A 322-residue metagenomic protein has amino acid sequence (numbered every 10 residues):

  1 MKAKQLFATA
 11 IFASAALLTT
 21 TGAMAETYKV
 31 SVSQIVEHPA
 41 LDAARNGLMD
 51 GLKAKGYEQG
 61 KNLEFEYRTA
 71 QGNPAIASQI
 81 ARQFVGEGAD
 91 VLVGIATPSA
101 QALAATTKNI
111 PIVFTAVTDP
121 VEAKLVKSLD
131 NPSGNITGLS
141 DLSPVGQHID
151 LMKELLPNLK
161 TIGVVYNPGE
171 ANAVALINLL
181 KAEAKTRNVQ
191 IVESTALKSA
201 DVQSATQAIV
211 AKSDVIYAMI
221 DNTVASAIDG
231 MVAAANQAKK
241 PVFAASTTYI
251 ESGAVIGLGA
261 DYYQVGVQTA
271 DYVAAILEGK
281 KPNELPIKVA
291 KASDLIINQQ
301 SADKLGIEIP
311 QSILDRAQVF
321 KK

Functional and structural regions predicted by a protein language model:
K2-A8, M24-K322: Short hydrophobic alpha-helices and adjacent helix-cap/hinge residues
L6, A16-L17: Low-complexity intrinsically disordered segments
F12-A13, A23: Cleavable N-terminal signal peptides
T19-T21: N-terminal signal peptide c-region/cleavage motif recognized by signal peptidases
